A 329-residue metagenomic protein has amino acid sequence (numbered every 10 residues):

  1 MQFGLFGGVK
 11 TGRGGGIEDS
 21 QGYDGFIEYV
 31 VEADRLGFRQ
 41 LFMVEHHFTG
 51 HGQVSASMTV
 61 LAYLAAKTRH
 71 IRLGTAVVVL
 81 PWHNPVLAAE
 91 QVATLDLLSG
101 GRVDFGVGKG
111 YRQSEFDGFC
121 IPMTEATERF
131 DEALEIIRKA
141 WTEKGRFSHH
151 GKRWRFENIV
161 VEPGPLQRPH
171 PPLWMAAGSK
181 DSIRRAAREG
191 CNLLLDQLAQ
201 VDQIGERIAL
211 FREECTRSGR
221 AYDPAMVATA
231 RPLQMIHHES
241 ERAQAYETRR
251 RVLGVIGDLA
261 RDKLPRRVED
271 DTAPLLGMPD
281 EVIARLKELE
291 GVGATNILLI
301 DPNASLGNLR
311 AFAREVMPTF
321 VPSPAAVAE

Functional and structural regions predicted by a protein language model:
M1-L73, P171, A328: N-terminal beta1-alpha1-beta2 module of alpha/beta enzyme domains
F3-G7, L41-M43, L73-T75, V103-V107 (+4 more regions): Hydrophobic faces of well-ordered beta-strands that scaffold small-molecule active sites in alpha/beta enzyme cores
L5-G7, T124-V161, V201-T295, V321-E329: An alpha-helical appendage that flanks or caps ligand/catalytic pockets
V9-Y23, V78-V86, Q167-A177, L233-Q234 (+1 more regions): Active-site mouth loops of central-metabolism enzymes
S20-E32, Q91, A177-R184, M278-E288: Short, acidic/polar
A33, G37, E45, L64 (+8 more regions): Conserved, mostly hydrophobic/aromatic
F38, G100, C191, A294-T295: A structural motif
N84-E189, D202-A209, T216-S218, E329: Internal, glycine-rich beta/alpha segment that forms the wall or movable "lid" of small-molecule/cofactor binding
